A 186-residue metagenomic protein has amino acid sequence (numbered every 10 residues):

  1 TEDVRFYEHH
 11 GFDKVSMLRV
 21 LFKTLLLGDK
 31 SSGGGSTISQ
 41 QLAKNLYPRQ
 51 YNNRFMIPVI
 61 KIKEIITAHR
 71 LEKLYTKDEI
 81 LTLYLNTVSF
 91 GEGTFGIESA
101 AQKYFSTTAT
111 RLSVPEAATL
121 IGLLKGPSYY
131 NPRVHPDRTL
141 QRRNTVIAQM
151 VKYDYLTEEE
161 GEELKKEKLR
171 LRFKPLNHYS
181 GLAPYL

Functional and structural regions predicted by a protein language model:
T1-T157, Y179-G181: Peptidoglycan glycan-strand catalytic modules in the bacterial/periplasmic cell-wall system
T157-L186: Non-catalytic structural connector segments
